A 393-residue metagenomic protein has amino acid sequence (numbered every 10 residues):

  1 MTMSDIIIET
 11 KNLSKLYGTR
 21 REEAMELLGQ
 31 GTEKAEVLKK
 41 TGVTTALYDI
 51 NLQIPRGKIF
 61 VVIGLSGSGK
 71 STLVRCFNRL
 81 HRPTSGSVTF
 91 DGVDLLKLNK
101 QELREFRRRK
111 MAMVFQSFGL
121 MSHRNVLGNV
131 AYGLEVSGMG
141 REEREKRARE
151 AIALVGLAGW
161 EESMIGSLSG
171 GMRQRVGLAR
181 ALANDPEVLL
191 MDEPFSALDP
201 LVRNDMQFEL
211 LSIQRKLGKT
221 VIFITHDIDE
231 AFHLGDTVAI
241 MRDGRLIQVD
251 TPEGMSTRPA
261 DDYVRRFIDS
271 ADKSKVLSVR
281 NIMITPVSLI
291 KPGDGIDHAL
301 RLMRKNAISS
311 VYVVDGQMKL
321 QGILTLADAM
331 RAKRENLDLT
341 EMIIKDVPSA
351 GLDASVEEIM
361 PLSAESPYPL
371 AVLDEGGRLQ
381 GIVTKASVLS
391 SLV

Functional and structural regions predicted by a protein language model:
M25-E36, D91-D94, A131, E135-G138 (+1 more regions): Conserved ABC ATPase "signature" region
N78: Helix-to-loop junction immediately C-terminal to a conserved catalytic motif
R108, Y132, S163-G166, N184: Conserved signature/switch motifs of ABC ATPase nucleotide-binding domains
R124-A131: Short coil-to-helix segment of the ABC ATPase nucleotide-binding domain corresponding to the Q-loop/switch region
L189-D192: Catalytic Walker B motif of ABC-type/P-loop ATPase nucleotide-binding domains
V249-D250, R258, I323, I382: ABC ATPase "signature
L289-I308, V313-Q317, M330-K333, P348-V393: The conserved cystathionine-beta-synthase
